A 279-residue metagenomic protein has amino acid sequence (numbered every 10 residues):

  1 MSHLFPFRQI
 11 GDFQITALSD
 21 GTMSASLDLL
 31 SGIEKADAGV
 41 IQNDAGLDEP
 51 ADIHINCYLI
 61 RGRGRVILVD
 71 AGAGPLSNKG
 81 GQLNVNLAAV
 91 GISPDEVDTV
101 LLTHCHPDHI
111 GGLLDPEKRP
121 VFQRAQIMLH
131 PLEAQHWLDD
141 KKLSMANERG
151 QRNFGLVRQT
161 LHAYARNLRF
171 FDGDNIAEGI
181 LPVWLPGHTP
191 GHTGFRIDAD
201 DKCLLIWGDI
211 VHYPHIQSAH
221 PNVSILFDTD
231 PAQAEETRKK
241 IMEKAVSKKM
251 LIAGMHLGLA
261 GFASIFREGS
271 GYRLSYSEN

Functional and structural regions predicted by a protein language model:
L4-V90, G194-G208: Conserved beta-strand hairpin/beta-sheet module of binuclear metal-dependent hydrolase folds, prominently
D20-G21, A71-G74, C105, E133 (+4 more regions): Active-site metal-binding loops of divalent metal-dependent hydrolases
V40-A51, G91, Q151-F154, I225-R238: A short acidic, glycine-rich active-site loop that binds or catalyzes chemistry on phosphate/adenosine moieties
I67-V69, L101, I127, L204-I206 (+1 more regions): Residue-level marker for buried hydrophobic side chains located in beta-strands that build the well-ordered beta-sheet
N78-M128: Active-site metal-binding motif and surrounding structural segment of the metallo-beta-lactamase
G81, A88-A89, Q123-W184, Q233-K249: Metallo-beta-lactamase
V100-I110, L185-H192, A253-A260: Histidine-centered catalytic micro-motifs
D200-N279: Cap/insert and terminal regions of metallo-dependent hydrolase folds
